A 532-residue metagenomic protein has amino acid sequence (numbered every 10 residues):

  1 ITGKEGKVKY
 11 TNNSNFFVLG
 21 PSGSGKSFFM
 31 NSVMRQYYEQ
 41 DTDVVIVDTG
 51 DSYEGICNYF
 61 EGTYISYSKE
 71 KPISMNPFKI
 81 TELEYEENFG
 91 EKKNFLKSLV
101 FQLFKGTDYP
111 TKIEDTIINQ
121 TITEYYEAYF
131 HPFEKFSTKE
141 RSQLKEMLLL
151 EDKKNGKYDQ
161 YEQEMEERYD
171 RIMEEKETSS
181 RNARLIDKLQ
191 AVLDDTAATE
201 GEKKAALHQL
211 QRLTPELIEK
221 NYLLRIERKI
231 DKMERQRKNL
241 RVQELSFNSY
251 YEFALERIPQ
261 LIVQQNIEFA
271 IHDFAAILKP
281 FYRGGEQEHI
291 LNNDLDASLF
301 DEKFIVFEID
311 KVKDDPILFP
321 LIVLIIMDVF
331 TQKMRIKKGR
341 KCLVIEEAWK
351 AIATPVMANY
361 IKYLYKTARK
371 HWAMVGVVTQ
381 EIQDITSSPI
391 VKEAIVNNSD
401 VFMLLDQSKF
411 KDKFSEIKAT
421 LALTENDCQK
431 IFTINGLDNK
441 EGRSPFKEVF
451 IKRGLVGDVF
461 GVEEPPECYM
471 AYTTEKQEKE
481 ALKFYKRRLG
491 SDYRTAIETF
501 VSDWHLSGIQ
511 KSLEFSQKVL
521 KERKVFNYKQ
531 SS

Functional and structural regions predicted by a protein language model:
I1, K7, E54-T63, K69-K71 (+4 more regions): P-loop NTPase motor domains
I1-T2, L19, N76, E308 (+2 more regions): Residues in well-ordered beta-strands of folded domains
G3-Q36, D41-Y53, E61-P72, D310-K430 (+1 more regions): Conserved P-loop NTPase motor cores
N13, D301-F304, F446, G457: Sequence-level motif detector for i,i+2 pairs with an aromatic at +2
E86-K139, P389-S532: P-loop NTPase motor core of the ASCE superfamily
